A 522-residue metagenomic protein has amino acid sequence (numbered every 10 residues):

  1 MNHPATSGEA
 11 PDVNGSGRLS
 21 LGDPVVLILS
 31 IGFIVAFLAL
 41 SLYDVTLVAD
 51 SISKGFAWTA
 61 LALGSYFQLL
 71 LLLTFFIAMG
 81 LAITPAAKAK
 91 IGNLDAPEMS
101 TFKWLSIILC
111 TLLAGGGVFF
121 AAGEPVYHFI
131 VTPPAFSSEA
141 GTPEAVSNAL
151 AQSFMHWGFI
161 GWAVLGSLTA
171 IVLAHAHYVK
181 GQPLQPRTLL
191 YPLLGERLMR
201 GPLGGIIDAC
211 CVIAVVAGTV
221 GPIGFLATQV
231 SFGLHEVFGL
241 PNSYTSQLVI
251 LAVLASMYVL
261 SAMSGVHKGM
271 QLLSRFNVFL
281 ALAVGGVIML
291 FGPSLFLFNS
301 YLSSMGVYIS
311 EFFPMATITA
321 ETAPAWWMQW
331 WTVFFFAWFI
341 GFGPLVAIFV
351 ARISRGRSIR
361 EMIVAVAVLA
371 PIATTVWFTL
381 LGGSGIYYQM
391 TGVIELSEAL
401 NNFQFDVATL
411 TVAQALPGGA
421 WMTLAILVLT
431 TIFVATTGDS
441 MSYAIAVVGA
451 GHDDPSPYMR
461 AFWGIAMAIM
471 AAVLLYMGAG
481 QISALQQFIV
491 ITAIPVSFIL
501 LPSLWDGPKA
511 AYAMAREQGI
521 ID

Functional and structural regions predicted by a protein language model:
N2-A145, M263, G286, L290 (+3 more regions): N-terminal alpha-helical transmembrane segments of multi-pass membrane transport and channel/translocase proteins
S7-G17, D50-F56, I83-F102, V126-A151 (+5 more regions): Flexible loop linkers connecting adjacent transmembrane helices in multi-pass alpha-helical membrane transporters
D12-L19, V45-T59, A78-E98, A149-W157 (+7 more regions): Membrane-water interface regions at transmembrane-helix termini and the short interhelical loops of multi-pass membrane
V13-L42, F75-I77, L113-G117, H156-T228 (+6 more regions): Helix-loop-helix module between adjacent transmembrane segments
L19-L29, A87-S106, L295, N299 (+5 more regions): C-terminal membrane-solvent junction of multi-pass transporters and transport-like membrane proteins
V25-I31, W58-T74, L105, S147-Y178 (+2 more regions): Extracellular loop-to-transmembrane helix junctions
F33, Y66-A82, A281-G292, A373-G383 (+3 more regions): Hydrophobic alpha-helical segments of multi-pass membrane transport proteins
L198-I206, C211-R357, V364, L369-T423: Membrane-embedded translocation segments of transport machinery
